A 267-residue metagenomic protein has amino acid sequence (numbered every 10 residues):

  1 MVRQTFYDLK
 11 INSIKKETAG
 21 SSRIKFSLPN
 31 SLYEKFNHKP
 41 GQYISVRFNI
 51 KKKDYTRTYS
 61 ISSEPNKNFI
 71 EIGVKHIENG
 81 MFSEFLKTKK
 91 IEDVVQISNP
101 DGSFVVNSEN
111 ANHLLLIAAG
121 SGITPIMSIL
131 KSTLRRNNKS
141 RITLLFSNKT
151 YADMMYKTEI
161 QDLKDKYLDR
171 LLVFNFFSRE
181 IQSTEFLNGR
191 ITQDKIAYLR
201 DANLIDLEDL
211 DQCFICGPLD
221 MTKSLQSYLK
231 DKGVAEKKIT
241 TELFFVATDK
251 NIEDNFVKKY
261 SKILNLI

Functional and structural regions predicted by a protein language model:
V2, M81-I267: FNR/FR-type flavoprotein reductase catalytic core
V2-V94, N148-T150, S178-E180: Ferredoxin-reductase
